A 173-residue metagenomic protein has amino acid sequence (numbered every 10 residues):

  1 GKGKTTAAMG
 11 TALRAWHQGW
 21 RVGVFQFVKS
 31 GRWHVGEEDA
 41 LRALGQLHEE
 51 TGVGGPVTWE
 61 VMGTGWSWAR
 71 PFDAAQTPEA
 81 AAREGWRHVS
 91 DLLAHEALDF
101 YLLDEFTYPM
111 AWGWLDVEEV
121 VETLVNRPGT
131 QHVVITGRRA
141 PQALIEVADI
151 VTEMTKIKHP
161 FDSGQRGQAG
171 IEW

Functional and structural regions predicted by a protein language model:
K2-A94: Conserved P-loop
T11, E37-L41, L115-E119, V147-V151 (+1 more regions): Short, glycine/charged-enriched secondary-structure capping and boundary segments
R14, A40, T123, A143-L144: Hydrophobic/aromatic ligand-binding patch that stacks against planar heteroaromatic rings of cofactors or nucleotides
V28-R32, G65-S67, T107-Y108, R139-Q142 (+1 more regions): Conserved nucleotide-binding/hydrolysis micro-motifs of P-loop NTPases
L44-L47, T130, V147: Structured helix-beta-strand junction loops
T58-V61, I135, T152-E153: Structural signal for conserved beta-strand scaffold positions within catalytic alpha/beta enzyme cores
W68-H132: Phosphate-binding/switch loop-helix module in NTP-utilizing enzymes
R138-W173: Phosphate-binding/switch region of NTP-binding enzymes
